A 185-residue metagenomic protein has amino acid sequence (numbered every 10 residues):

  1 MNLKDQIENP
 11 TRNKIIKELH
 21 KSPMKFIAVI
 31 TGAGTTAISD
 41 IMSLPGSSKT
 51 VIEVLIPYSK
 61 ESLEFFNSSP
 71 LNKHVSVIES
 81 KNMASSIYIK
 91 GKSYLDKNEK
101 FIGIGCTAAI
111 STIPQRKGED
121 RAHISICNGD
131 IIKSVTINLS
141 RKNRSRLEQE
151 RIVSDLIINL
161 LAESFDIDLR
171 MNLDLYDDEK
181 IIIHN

Functional and structural regions predicted by a protein language model:
N2-M171: Short alpha-helical segments enriched in small residues
M171-N185: Flexible inter-domain linker/hinge segments
